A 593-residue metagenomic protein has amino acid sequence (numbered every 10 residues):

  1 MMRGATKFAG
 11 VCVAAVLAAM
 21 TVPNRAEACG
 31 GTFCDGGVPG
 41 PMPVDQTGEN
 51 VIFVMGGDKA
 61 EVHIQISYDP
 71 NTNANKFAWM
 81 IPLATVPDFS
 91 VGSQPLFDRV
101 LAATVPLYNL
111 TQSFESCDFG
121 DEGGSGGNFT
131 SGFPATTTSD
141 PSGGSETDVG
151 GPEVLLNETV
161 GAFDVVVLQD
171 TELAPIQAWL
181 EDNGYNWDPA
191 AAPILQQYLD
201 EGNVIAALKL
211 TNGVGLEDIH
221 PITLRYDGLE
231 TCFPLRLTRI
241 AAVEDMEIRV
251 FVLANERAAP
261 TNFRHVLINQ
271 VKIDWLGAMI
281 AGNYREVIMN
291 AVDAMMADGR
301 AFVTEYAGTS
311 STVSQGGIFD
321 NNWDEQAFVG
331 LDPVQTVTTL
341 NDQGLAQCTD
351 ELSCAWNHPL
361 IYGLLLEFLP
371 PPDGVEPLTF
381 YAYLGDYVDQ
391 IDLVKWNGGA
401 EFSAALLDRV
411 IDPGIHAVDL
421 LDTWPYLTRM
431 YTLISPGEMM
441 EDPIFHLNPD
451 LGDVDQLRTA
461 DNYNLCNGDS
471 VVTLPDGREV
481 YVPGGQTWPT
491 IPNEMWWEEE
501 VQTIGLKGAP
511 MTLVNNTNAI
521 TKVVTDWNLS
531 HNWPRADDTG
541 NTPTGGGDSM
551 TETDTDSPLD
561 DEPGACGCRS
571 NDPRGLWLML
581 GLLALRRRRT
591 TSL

Functional and structural regions predicted by a protein language model:
G10-M20, G581-L582: Bacterial N-terminal signal peptides
V22-A28: Sec/Tat signal peptide C-region and signal peptidase I cleavage site
G30-V44, W187-G545: Accessory, solvent-exposed terminal regions and/or long lumenal/extracellular loops of proteins
T47-E49, F53-D118, I176-Y198, G202 (+1 more regions): Surface-exposed, glycine/proline- and aromatic-rich loop segments on solvent-exposed faces across compartments
P87, V91-V160, L360-E376, F380-V388 (+4 more regions): A cross-kingdom signal targeting lumenal/periplasmic-facing segments of multi-pass membrane and secretory-pathway
R535-C566: C-terminal low-complexity, Ser/Thr- and acidic/Pro-rich disordered "stalk" regions positioned immediately N-terminal
C566-L576: Juxtamembrane/start-of-transmembrane alpha-helix segments at the extracytoplasmic/lumenal side of membrane anchors
R574-R589: A cross-kingdom C-terminal cell-surface attachment/processing module
